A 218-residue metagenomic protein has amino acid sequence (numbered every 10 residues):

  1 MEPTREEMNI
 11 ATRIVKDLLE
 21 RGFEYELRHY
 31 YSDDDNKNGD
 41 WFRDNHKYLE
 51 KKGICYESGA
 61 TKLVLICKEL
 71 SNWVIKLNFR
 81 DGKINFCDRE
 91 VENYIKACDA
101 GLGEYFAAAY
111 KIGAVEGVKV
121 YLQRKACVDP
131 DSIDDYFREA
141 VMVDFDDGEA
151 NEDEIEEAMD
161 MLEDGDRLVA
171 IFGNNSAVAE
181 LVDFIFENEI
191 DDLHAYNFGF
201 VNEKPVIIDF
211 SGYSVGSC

Functional and structural regions predicted by a protein language model:
P3-S71: ATP-binding glycine-rich phosphate-binding loop
G39-H46, E50-G53, E156-E187: Alpha-helix-centered segments that form part of catalytic cores
E50-A107: ATP-binding glycine-rich loop module of kinase domains
I66-C67, L122-K125, F200: Conserved hydrophobic "DFG−1" position in protein kinase catalytic cores
K76-F79, K125, D209-F210: Residue-level recognition of conserved beta-strand positions in structured domain cores
G82-E92, D131-Y136, G216-C218: Active-site-adjacent loop/helix micro-motif of nuclease/hydrolase catalytic cores
G101-N174: Conserved structural core of kinase catalytic domains
F184-C218: Catalytic activation segment of kinase domains across protein kinase-like and atypical kinase folds
